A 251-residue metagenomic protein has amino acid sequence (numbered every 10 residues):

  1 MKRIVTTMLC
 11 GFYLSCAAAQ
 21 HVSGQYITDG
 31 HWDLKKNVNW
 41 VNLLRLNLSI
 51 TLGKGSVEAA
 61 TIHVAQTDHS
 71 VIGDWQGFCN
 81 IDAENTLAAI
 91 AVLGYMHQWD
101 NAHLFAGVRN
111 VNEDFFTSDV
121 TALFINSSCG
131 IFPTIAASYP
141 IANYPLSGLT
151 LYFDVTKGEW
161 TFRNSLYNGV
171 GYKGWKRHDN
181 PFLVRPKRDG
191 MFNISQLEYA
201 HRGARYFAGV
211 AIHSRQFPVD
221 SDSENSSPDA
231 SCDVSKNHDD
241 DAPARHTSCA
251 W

Functional and structural regions predicted by a protein language model:
T7-S15: Bacterial N-terminal signal peptides
A18-W32, V57-A59, S127: Transmembrane beta-strand segments of Gram-negative outer membrane beta-barrel proteins
G30, V38-L44, L87-A91, P145-L149 (+3 more regions): Residues that define the transmembrane beta-barrel architecture of outer-membrane proteins
H31-K35, F78-I81, A136-Y139, H178-V184 (+2 more regions): Extracellular loop and loop/strand-boundary signature of outer-membrane beta-barrel proteins
L34-V38, H69-G73, T117-L123, K173-P181 (+1 more regions): Outer-membrane beta-barrel translocator domains and adjoining extracellular loop/strand segments of Gram-negative
R45, S49-A136, N143-G169: Outer membrane beta-barrel
W160-P218: Loop-centered beta-sheet repeat module
E198-W251: Long, well-ordered mid-to-C-terminal structural blocks that present hydrophobic/aromatic surfaces
